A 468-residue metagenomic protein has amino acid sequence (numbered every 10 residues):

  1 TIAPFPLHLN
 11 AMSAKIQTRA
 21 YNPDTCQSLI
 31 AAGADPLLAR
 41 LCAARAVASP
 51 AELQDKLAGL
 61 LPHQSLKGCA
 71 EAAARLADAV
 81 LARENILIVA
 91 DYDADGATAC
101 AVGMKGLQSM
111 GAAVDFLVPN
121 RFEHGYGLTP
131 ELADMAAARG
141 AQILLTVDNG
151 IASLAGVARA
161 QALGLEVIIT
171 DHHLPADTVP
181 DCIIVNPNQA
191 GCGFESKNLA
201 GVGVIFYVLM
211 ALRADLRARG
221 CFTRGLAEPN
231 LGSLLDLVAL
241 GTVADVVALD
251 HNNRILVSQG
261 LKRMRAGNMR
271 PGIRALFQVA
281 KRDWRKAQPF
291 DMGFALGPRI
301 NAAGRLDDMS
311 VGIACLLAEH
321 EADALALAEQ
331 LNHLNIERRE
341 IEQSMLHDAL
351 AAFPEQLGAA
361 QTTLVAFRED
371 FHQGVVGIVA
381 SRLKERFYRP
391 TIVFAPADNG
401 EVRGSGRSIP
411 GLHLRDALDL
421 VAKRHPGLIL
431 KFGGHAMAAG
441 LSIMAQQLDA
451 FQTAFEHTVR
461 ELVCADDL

Functional and structural regions predicted by a protein language model:
T1-A11: Short, Lys/Arg-enriched N-terminal segments with co-localized hydrophobic residues within the first ~10-30 amino acids
H8, H172-H173, P187, H372 (+1 more regions): Histidine-centered active-site/metal-ligand motif
S13, R19-I143, L163, A214-Q446: Hydrophobic helix-and-loop "lid/oligomerization" segment in the mid-to-C-terminal part of catalytic domains
Y92, N149-G150, H172, E369: Active-site metal-binding loops of divalent metal-dependent hydrolases
A137, T146, S153-A244, A422: Conserved phosphate-handling catalytic cores of large alpha/beta enzymes
V147, I151-R159, D419-A422, P426 (+1 more regions): Phosphate/diphosphate-binding loops
N149, F194-K197, R368-E369, G440: Glycine- and other small-residue-rich loops at beta-strand/loop junctions that grip anionic moieties
K262, R270, T453, R460-L468: A contiguous loop/helix-start segment that scaffolds small-molecule binding in enzyme catalytic cores
